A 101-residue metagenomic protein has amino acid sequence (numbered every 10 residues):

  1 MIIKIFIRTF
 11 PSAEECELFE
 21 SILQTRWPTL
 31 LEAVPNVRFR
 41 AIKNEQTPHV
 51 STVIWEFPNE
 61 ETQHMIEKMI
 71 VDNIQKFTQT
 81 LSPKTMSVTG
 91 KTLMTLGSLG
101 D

Functional and structural regions predicted by a protein language model:
I2-T9, T52: Active-site-flanking beta-strand signature of metal-NTP-handling nucleotidyl enzymes and homologous cyclase-like
I3, R38-F39: Short hydrophobic/aromatic beta-strand element in the GNAT-like acyltransferase core that lines or flanks the acyl-donor
R8, F39-I42, I54-W55: Hydrophobic/aromatic beta-strand elements that line small-molecule binding cavities or substrate pockets in beta-rich
T9-S21: Short, surface-exposed ligand-recognition loops at beta-strand->loop->(often short) alpha-helix junctions that present
F10-S12, F57-N59, S98: Non-catalytic surface loops within mature trypsin-like serine protease
T25-R38, E56-K91: An amphipathic, aromatic/His-enriched active-site/gating alpha helix that lines ligand/cofactor pockets
I42-P48: A short beta-turn/loop motif at secondary-structure boundaries
T92-D101: Short, low-order "capping/linker" segments at domain edges
